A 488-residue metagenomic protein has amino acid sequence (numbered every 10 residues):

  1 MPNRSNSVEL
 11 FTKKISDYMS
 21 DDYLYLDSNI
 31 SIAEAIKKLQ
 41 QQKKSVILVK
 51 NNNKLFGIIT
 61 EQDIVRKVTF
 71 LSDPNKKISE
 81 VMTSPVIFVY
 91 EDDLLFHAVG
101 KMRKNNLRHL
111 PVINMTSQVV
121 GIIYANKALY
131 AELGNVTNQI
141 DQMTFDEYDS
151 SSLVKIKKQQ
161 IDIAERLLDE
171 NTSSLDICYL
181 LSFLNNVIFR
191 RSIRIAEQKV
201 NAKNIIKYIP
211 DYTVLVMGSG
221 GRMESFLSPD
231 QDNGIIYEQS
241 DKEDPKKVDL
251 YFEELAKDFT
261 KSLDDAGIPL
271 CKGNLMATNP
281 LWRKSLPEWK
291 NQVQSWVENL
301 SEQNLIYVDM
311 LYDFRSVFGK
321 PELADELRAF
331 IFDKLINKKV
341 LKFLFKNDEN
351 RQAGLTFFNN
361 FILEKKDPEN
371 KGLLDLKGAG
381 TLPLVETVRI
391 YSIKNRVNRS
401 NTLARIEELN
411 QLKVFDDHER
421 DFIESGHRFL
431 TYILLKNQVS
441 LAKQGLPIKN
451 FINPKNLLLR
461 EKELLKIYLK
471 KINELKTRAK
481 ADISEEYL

Functional and structural regions predicted by a protein language model:
M1-A202, T213-L215, S219, Q239-K242 (+2 more regions): Tandem CBS (Cystathionine beta-synthase) repeat/Bateman regulatory domains
I58, D92, F183, K246-E253 (+5 more regions): Conserved structured core elements
V119, G221-E224, K242-D244, T278-R283 (+1 more regions): Flexible loop/turn segments at secondary-structure boundaries
Q159-L168, C178-R191, I205-D211, P245-M310 (+1 more regions): Conserved catalytic core of two-metal-ion nucleotidyltransferases
N185, D230-D232, L263, T387 (+1 more regions): Conserved structural-core and active-site-/substrate-pathway-adjacent residues in large, well-folded domains of enzymes
K203, P210-Y212, E322-L323, A329-L488: Conserved nucleotidyltransferase catalytic core and NTase-mimicking acidic/glycine-rich helix/loop elements in nucleic
T213-V216, G220-I236, A256-F259: Extended, hydrophobic alpha-helical segments in both membrane/secreted and soluble proteins
S228-Q231, I235-E254, I433: Divalent metal-dependent catalytic cores for phosphoryl transfer on phosphate-bearing substrates
